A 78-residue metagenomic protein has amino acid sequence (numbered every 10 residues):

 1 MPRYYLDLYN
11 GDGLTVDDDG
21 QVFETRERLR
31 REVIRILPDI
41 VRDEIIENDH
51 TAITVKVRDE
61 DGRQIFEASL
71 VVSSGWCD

Functional and structural regions predicted by a protein language model:
M1, R30, E44-H50: Short, surface-exposed loop and linker segments with low hydrophobicity and enrichment for Pro/Ser/Thr
M1-V16: Short aromatic-glycine-(Arg/Gly/Cys) micro-motifs in beta-strand/loop hairpins
D7-N10, V41-I45: Intrinsically disordered, low-complexity segments enriched in polar/charged residues with Gly/Pro, especially when
N10, D19, D61: Glycine-rich, flexible loop/turn motifs
V16-E24: A short, exposed loop/beta-hairpin motif centered on an aromatic-Gly-Thr core
R26-V41: A short, charged, amphipathic alpha-helix used as a generic interaction element across diverse proteins
I46-D78: C-terminal structural segments of small proteins and small subunits
